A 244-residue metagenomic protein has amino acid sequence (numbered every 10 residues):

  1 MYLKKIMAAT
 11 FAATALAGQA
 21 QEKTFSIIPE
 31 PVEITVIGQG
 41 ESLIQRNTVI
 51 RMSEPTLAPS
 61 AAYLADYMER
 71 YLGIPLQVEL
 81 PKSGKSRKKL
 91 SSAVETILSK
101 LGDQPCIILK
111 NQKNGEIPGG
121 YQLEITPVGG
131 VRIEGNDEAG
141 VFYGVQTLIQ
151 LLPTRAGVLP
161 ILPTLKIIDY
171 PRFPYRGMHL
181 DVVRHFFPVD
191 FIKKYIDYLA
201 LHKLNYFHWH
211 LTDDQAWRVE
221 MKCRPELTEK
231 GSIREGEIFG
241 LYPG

Functional and structural regions predicted by a protein language model:
M1-T24: Bacterial Sec-dependent N-terminal signal peptides
M7-A8, K85-K88, S232: Intrinsically disordered, low-complexity segments enriched in glycine/proline and serine/threonine
Q21-Y175: Contiguous, structured surface segment used for ligand recognition
N114-G244: Feature activates predominantly on carbohydrate-active enzymes
